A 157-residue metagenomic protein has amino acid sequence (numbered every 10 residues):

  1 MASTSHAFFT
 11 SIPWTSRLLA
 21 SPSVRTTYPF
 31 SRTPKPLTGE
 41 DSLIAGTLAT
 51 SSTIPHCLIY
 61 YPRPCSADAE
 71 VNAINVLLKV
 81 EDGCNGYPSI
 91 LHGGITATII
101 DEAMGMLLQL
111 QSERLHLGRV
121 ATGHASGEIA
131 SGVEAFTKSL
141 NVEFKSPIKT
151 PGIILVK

Functional and structural regions predicted by a protein language model:
M1-T150: Terminal targeting signals and extreme-terminal segments of soluble enzymes
T150-K157: A structural-propensity feature for long, helix-poor, extended segments
